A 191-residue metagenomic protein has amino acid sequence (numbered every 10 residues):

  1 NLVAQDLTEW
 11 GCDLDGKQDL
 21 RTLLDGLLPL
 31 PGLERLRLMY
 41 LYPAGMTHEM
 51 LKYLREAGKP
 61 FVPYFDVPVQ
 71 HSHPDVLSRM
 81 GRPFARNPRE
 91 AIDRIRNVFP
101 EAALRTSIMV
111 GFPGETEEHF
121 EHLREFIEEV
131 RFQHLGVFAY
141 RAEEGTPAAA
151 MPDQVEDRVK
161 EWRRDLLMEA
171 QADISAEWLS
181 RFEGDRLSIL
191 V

Functional and structural regions predicted by a protein language model:
N1-F120: Conserved SAM/AdoMet-binding glycine-rich loop
G32, M50, F132, A150 (+2 more regions): Conserved N-terminal phosphate-binding loop of PLP-dependent enzymes in the Aspartate aminotransferase
E34, Q133, F138: Short acidic/polar active-site loop segments enriched in Thr and Asp
V67, S107, I127, L135 (+1 more regions): Hydrophobic, well-ordered secondary-structure elements that form the walls of internal hydrophobic environments
I108-M109, H119-E129, V137: A glycine- and small/hydrophobic-rich beta-loop-beta segment that serves as a flexible "lid/hinge" or phosphate-binding
E115, E129-F132: Contiguous mid-protein beta-loop-alpha structural module that forms a pocket-lining wall or clamp of enzyme active
F138-G145: Mobile beta-alpha loop/short-helix "lid" or hinge segments that flank ligand
A139, A150-V191: Terminal RNA-binding accessory module
